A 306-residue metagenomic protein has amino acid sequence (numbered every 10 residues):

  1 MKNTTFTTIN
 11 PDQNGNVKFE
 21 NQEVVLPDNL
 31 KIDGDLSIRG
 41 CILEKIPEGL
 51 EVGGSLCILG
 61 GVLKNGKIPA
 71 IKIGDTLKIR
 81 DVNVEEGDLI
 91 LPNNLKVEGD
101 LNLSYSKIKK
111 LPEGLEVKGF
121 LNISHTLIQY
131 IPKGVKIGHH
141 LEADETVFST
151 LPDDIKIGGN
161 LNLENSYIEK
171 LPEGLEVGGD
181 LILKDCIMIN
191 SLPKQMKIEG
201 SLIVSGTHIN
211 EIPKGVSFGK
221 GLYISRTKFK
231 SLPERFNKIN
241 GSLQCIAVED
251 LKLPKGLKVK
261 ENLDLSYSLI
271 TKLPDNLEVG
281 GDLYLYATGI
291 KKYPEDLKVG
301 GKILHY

Functional and structural regions predicted by a protein language model:
M1-S37, L77-R80, L297-G300, L304: N-terminal capping/linker segments that flank leucine-rich repeat
T8-P11, G74-D75, N94, G256: N-terminal start-of-chain detector that recognizes signal peptides and the immediate post-cleavage beginning
K18-N21, L36-L43, G54-K64, G74-E85 (+11 more regions): Concave beta-strand-loop units of leucine-rich repeat
V24-L26, I46, N65-I68, G87-L91 (+10 more regions): Canonical leucine-rich repeat
E48, N93-K96, Y105, K110-E116 (+8 more regions): Thr-biased low-complexity repeat/linker tracts and other Thr-enriched repetitive architectures
L50, F236, L257: Short cysteine/histidine-rich zinc-coordinating motifs and their immediately flanking basic loops
I71: Extracellular/lumenal and peripheral-membrane lipid-interaction modules
K291, E295-L297: Short linear motifs in low-complexity, proline-biased tails and propeptides
